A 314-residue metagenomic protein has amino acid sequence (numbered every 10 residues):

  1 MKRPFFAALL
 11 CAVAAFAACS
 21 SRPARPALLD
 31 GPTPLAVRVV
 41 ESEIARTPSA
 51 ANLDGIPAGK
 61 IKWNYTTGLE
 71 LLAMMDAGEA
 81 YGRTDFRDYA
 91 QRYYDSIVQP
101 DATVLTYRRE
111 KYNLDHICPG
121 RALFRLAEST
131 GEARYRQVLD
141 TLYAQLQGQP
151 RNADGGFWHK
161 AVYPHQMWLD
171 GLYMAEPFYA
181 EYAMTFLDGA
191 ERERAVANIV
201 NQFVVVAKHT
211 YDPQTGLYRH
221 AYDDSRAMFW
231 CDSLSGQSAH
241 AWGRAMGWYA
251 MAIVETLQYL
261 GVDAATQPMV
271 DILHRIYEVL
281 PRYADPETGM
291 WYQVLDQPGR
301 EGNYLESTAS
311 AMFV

Functional and structural regions predicted by a protein language model:
M1-L9: Bacterial N-terminal signal peptides that target proteins for export
A15-A18: C-terminal motif of bacterial Sec signal peptides marking the signal peptidase cleavage site
R22-V314: Glycan-recognition and catalytic cores of secretory/periplasmic carbohydrate-active enzymes
